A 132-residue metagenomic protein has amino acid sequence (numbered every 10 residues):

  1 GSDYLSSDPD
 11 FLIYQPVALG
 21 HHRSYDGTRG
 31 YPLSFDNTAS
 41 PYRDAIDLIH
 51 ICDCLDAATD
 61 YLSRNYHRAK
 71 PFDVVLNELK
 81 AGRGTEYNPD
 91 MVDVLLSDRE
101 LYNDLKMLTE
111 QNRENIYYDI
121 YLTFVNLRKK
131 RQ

Functional and structural regions predicted by a protein language model:
G1-Q132: Histidine- and acidic-residue-rich, metal-dependent catalytic cores
